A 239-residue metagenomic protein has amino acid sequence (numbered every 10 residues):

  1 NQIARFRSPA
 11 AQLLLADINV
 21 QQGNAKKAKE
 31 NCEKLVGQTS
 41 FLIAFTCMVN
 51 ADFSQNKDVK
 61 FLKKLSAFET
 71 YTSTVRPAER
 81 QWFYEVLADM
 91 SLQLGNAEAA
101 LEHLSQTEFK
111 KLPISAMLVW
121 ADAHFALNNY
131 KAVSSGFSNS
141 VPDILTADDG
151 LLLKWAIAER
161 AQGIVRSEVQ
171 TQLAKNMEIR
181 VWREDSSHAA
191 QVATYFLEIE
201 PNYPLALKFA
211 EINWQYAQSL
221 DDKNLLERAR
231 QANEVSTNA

Functional and structural regions predicted by a protein language model:
N1-A4, A25-G37, D58-T72, N96-E108 (+4 more regions): Alpha-helical repeat scaffolds
Q2, Q22, E30, A99-A123 (+1 more regions): A short, hydrophobic/aromatic-rich structural module that often spans a beta strand with its adjoining loop
R5-L13, Q38-C47, V75-E85, F109-V119 (+3 more regions): Generic helix N-cap/helix-start motif at coil->alpha-helix transitions
L14-D17, Q21-Q38, L42-N50, S54 (+4 more regions): Long, contiguous interaction/recruitment modules in multidomain scaffold/adaptor proteins
D17, N50, D89, D122 (+3 more regions): Residue-level recognition of tetratricopeptide repeat
Q22, Q55-N56, L94, L127 (+3 more regions): Structural motif corresponding to the intra-repeat A-B loop/turn of tetratricopeptide repeats
A51-Q55, E69-A147, L151: Long, internal scaffold/assembly segments composed of regular secondary structure
A147-R160, Q170-L225, Q231: Alpha-helical protein-protein interaction modules
